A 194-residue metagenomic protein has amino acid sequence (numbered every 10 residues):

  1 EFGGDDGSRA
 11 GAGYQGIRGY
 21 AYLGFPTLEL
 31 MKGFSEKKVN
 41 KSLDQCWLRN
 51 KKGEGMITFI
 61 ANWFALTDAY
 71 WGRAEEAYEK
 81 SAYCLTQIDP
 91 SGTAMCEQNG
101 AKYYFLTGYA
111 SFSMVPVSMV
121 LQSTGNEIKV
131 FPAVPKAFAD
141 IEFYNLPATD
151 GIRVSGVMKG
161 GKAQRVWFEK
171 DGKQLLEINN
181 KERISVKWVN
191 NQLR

Functional and structural regions predicted by a protein language model:
E1-E127: Active-site core of glycosidic bond-cleaving carbohydrate-active enzymes
E75-L193: Non-catalytic C-terminal accessory modules of carbohydrate-active enzymes
